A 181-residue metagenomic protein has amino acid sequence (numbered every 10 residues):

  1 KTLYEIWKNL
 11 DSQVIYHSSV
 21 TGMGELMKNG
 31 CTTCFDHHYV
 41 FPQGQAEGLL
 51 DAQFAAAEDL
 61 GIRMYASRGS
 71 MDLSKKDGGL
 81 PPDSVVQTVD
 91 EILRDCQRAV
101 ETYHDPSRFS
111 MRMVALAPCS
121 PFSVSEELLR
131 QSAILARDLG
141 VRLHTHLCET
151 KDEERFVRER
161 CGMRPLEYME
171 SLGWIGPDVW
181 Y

Functional and structural regions predicted by a protein language model:
K1-L50: Metal-associated gating/positioning segment near the N- to mid-region
G44-W180: Metal-coordinating catalytic core of metallo-dependent amide/deamination hydrolases
